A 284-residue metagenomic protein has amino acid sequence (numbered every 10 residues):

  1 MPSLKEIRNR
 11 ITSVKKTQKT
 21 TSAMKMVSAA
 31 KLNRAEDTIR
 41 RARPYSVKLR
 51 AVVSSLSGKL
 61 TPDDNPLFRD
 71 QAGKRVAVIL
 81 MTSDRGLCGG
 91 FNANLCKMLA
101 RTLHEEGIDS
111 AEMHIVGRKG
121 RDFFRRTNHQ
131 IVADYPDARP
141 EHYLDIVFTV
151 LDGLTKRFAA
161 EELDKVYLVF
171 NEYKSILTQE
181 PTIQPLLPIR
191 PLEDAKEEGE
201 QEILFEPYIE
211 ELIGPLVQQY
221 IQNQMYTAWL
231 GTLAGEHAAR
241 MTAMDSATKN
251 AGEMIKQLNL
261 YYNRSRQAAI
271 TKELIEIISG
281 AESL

Functional and structural regions predicted by a protein language model:
M1-L284: C-terminal beta-strand-loop-alpha-helix "lid" module of Rossmann-like NAD(P)-dependent dehydrogenases
